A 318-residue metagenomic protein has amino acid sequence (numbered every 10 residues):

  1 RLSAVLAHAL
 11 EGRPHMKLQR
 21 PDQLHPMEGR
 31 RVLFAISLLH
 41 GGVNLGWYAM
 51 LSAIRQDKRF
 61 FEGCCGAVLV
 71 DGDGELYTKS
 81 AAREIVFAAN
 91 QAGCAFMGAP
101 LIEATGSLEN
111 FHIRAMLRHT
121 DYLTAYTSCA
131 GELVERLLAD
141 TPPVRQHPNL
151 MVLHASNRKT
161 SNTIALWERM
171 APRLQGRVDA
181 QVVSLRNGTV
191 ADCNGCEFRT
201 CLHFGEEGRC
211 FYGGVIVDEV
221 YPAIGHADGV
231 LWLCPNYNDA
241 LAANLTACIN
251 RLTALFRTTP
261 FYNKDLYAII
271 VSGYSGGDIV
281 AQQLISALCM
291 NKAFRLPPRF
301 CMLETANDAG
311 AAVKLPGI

Functional and structural regions predicted by a protein language model:
L2-D22, P26-V178, Y221-H226, W232-C234 (+1 more regions): FMN-binding flavodoxin-like domain, especially the glycine-rich phosphate-binding loop
A155-T160, V183-R186, F198: Extended, H/D-rich, highly charged conserved domains that either
E168-M170, Q181-G188: Redox- and metal-dependent alpha/beta enzyme cores, enriched for Fe-S-associated oxidoreductases and cofactor-handling
R186, F211-I216, L245-T253: A general structural motif
G188-Y221: Cysteine-cluster motifs in flexible loop/terminal segments that predominantly coordinate metals
